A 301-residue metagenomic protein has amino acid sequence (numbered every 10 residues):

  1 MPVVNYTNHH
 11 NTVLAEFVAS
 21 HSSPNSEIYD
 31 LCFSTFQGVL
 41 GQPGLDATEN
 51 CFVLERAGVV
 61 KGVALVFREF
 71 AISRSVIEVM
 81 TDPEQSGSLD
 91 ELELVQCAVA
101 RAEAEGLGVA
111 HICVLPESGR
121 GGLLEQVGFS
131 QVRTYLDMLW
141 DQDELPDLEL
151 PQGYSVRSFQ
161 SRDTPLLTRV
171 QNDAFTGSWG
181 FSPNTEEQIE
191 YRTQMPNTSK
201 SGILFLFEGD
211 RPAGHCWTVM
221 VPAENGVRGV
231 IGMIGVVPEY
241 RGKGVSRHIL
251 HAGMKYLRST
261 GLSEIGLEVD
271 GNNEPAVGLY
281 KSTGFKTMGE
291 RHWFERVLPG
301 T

Functional and structural regions predicted by a protein language model:
M1-E16, S155-R169: A short beta-loop-alpha structural element at the N-terminal edge of CoA-dependent acyl/N-acetyltransferase catalytic
A19-A100, E208, C216-V227: Conserved donor-binding loop and adjoining core beta-sheet/short helix segment in diverse acyl/aminoacyl transferases
P24, C32-F36, L150-V227: Flexible, substrate/cofactor-facing loop regions flanked by secondary structure within enzyme catalytic domains
R68-A71, P83-Q152, F294-R296: Acyl-donor-binding surface of acyltransferase catalytic domains
G87-A100, M233-V236, G242-S259, V277-S282: Conserved acetyl-CoA-binding loop-helix of GNAT-fold acetyltransferases
A110-V114, I231, I265-V269: Conserved hydrophobic beta-strand within the GNAT/NAT acetyltransferase core sheet that lines the active-site cleft
L115-R133, K243, R247, G271-G289: Conserved active-site alpha-helix within GNAT-family acetyltransferase domains
L136-S155, S263, E268-E274, G289-T301: C-terminal "cap" of GNAT-fold acetyltransferases
